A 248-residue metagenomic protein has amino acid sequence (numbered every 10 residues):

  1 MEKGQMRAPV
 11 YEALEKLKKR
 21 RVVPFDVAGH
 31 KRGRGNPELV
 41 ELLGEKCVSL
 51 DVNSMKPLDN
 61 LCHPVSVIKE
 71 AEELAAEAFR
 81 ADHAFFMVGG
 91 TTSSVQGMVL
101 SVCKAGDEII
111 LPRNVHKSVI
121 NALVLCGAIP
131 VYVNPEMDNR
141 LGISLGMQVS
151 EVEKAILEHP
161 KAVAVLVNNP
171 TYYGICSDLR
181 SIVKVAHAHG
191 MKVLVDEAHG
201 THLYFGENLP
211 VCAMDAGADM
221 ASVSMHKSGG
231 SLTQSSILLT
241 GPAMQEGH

Functional and structural regions predicted by a protein language model:
M1-S66: N-terminal "arm"/small-domain region of PLP-dependent enzymes with the aminotransferase-like
R7-K19, L39-L42, N60-H63, E77-A81 (+1 more regions): Conserved PLP-enzyme active-site core in the AAT-like
E45-S93: Conserved N-terminal alpha-helix of the aminotransferase class I/II PLP-enzyme fold
